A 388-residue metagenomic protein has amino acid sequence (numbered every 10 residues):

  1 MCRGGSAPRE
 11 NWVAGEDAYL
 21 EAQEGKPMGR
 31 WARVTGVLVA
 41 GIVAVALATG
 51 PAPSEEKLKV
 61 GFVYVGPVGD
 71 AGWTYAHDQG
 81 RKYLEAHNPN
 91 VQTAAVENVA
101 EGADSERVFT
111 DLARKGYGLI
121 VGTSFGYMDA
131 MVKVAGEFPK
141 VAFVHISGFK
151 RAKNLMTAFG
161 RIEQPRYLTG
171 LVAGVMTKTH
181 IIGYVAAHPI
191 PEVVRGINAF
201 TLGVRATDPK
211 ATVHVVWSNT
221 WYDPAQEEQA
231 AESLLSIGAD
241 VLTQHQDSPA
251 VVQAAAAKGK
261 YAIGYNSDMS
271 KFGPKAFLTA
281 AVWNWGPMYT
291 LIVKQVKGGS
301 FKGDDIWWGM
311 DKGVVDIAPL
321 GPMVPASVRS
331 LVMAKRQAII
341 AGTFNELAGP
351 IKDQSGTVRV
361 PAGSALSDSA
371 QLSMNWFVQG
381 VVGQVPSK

Functional and structural regions predicted by a protein language model:
M1-L58, S387-K388: Short, low-complexity disordered leader/linker segments with a strong preference for bacterial N-terminal type II
S54-K388: A residue-level marker of the well-folded mature domains of exported/periplasmic proteins
